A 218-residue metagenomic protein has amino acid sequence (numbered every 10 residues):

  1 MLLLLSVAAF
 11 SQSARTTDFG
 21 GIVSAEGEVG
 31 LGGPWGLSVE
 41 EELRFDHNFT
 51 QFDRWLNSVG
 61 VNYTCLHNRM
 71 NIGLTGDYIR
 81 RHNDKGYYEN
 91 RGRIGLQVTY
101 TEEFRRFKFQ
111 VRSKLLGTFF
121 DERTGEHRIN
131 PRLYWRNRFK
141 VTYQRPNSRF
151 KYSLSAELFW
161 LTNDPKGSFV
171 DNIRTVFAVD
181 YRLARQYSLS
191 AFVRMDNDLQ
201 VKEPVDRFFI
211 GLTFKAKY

Functional and structural regions predicted by a protein language model:
M1-R15, Y218: Bacterial Sec-dependent N-terminal signal peptides
Q12-N71, I79: Start-of-domain marker
T17-G21, D53-N57, N90-I94, I129-W135 (+2 more regions): Residues that define the transmembrane beta-barrel architecture of outer-membrane proteins
V29, Y63-C65, Y100-E102, Y143-R145 (+2 more regions): Residue-level signature of outer-membrane beta-barrel architecture
P34-V39, N68-I72, R105-F109, N147-K151 (+1 more regions): Repeated loop/turn-to-beta-strand initiation elements of outer-membrane beta-barrel proteins
V39-E41, I72-G76, V98, V111-S113 (+3 more regions): Membrane-embedded beta-strand positions of outer-membrane beta-barrel proteins
E41-H47, C65, G76-H82, E102-F104 (+4 more regions): Transmembrane beta-strands of outer-membrane beta-barrel pores
V98, D206-Y218: Outer-membrane beta-barrel "beta-signal"
